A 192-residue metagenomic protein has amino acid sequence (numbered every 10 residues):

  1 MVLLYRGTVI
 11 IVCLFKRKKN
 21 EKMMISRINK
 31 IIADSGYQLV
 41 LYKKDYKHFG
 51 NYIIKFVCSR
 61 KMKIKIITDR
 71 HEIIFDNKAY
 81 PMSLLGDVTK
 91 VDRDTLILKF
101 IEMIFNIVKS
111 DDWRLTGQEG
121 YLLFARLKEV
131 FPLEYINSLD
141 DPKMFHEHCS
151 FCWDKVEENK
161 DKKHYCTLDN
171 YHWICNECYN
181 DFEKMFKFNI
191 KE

Functional and structural regions predicted by a protein language model:
V2, V9-V12, E21: Acidic, Ala/Val/Gly-enriched low-complexity intrinsically disordered segments
F15-V57, G86, K90, E102-S138: Negatively charged, low-complexity tracts enriched in Asp/Glu with abundant Ser/Thr
M62-V91: Intrinsically disordered, low-complexity regulatory segments enriched in Ser/Thr/Pro and charged residues
E129-H148, C166-D169: Short, flexible, mixed-charge glycine/proline-rich loop motifs that serve as phosphate/nucleic-acid-contacting
C149-C152, C175: Short cysteine-rich clusters marking metal-coordination/redox-active sites
E158-D161, K184-M185: Short, non-ligating residues that shape and space the ligands of small metal-coordination modules and catalytic
H172-E192: Short metal-binding segments enriched for Cys and/or His
